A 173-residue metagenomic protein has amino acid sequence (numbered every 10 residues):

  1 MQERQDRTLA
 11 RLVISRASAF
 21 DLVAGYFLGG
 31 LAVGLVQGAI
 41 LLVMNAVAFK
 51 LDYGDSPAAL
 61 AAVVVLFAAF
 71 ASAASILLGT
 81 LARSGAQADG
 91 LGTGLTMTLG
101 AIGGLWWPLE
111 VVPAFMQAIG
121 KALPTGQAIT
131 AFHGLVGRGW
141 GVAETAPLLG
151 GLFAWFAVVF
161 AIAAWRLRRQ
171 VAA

Functional and structural regions predicted by a protein language model:
M1, L77, V136-G139, G151-A173: Junction motif at the cytosolic side of a transmembrane helix
M1-A19, V171-A173: Transmembrane helix boundary and interhelical loop/hinge segments in multi-pass membrane proteins
Q2, A46, G79-T80, S84 (+5 more regions): Transmembrane helix-loop junction
R4, A39, V43, A73 (+4 more regions): Transmembrane alpha-helix boundary/anchor motif
R4-Q5, A48, D52-Y53, A82 (+4 more regions): Membrane-interfacial segments
A19, V23-M97, V142-L149, F153 (+1 more regions): Alpha-helical transmembrane segments and their short interhelical loops
G38, T98-G104, T125: Aromatic-anchored segments of alpha-helical transmembrane domains
D52, G104-V159: Membrane-interfacial helix-loop-helix junctions in multi-pass membrane proteins
